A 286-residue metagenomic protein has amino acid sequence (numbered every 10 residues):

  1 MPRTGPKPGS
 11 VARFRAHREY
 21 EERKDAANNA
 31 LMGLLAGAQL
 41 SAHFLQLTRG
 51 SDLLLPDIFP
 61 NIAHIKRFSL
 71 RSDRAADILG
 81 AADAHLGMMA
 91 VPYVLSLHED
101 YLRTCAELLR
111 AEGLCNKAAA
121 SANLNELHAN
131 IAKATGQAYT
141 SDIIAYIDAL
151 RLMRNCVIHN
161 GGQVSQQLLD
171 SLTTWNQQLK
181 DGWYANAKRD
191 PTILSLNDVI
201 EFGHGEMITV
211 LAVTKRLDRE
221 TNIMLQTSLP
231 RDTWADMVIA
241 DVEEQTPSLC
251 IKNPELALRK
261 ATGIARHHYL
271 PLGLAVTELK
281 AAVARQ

Functional and structural regions predicted by a protein language model:
M1-P92, D100-L102, S141, A145 (+1 more regions): Extended intrinsically disordered or low-complexity regions, especially N/C-terminal cytosolic tails and loops, rather
P8, P92, S96-E201, R285-Q286: Flexible secondary-structure boundary motifs
